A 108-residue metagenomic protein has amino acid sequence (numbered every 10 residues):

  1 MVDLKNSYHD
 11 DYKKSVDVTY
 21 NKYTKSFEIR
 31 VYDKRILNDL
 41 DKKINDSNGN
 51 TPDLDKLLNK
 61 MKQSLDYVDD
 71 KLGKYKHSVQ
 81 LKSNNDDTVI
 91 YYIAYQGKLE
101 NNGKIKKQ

Functional and structural regions predicted by a protein language model:
M1-D10, D41-G73: Short, non-transmembrane amphipathic alpha-helical segments
K14, T19-S26, R30-L40, D66-Q108: Polar/charged, Gly/Pro-rich intrinsically disordered segments
